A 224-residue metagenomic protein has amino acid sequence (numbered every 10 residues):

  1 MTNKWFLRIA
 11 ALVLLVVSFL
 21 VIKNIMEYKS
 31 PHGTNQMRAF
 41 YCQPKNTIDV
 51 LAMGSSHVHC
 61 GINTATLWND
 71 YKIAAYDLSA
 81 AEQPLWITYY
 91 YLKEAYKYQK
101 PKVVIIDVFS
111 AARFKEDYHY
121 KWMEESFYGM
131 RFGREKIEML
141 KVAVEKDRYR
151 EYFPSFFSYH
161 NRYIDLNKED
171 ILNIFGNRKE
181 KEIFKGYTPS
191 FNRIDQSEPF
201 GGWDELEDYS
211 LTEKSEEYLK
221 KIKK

Functional and structural regions predicted by a protein language model:
K4-N24: Hydrophobic membrane-insertion alpha-helices, especially the h-region of bacterial N-terminal signal peptides
M26-P31, M53-G54, A80-P84, Y209-L211: Short, flexible loop segments at the rims of nucleotide/cofactor-binding pockets, characterized by
M26-T47: Alpha-helical transmembrane signal-anchor/signal-peptide segments
T34-A39, G61, Y90-K93, E217-K220: Alpha-helical scaffolding within the catalytic cores of extracellular/periplasmic polymer-degrading hydrolases
M53, H57-A143: Membrane-embedded segments
W68, K223-K224: A generic structural signal for well-ordered alpha-helical segments
K121-K223: Secreted/periplasmic serine-hydrolase-like ester/acetyl group-modifying domain
